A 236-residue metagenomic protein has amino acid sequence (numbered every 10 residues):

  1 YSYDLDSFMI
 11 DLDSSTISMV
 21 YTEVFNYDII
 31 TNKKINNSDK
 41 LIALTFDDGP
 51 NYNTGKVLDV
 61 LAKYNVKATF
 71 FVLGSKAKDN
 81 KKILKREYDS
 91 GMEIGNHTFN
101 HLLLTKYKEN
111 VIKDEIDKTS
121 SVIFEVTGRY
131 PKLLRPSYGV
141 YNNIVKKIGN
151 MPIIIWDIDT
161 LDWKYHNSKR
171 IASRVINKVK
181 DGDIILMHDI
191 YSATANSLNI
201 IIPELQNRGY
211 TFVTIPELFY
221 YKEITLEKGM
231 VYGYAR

Functional and structural regions predicted by a protein language model:
Y1-A43, D59-A68, D181-R236: Terminal accessory/targeting
M9-Y107, V111-V122, Y130, Y220: Active-site beta->alpha N-cap acidic-glycine motif
K56, K78-D79, D89, L102-G233: Catalytic domains of cell-wall/extracellular-matrix polysaccharide-remodeling enzymes, centered on de-N-acetylation
